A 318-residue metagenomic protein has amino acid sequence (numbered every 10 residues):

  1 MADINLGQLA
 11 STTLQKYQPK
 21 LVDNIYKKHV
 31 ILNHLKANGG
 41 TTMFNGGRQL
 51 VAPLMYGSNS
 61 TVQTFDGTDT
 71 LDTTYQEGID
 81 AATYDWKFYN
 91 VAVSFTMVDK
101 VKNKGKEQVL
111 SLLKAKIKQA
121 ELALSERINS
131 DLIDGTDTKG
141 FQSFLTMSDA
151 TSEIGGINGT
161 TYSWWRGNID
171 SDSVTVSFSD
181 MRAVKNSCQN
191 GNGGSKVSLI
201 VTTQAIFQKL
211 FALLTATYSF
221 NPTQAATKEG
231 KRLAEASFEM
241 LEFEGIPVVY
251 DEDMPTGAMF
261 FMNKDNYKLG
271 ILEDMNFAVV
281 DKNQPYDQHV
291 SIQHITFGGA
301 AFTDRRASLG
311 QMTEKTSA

Functional and structural regions predicted by a protein language model:
M1-A318: Flexible, glycine/threonine- and acidic-rich loop/arm segments that mediate assembly and lattice contacts in viral
